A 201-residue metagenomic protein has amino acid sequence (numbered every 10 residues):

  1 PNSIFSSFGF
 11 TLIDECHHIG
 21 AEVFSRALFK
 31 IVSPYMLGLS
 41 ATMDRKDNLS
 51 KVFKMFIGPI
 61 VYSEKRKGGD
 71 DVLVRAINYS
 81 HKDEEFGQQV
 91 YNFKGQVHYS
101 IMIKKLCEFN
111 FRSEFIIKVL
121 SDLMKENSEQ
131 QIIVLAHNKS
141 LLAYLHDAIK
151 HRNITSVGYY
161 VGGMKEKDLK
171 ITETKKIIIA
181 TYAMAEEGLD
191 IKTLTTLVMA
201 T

Functional and structural regions predicted by a protein language model:
N2-S6, L28-S33, D47, G68 (+3 more regions): Conserved catalytic network of the ASCE P-loop NTPase/AAA+ motor domain
S6-Y79: Post-DEXD/H (motif II) to motif III coupling segment of the RecA-like Helicase ATP-binding lobe
T42, V157-G158, G162-T201: Conserved RecA-like P-loop NTPase helicase motor core
R75-I103: Short, basic/glycine-rich phosphate-binding loops at helix/coil junctions that contact nucleotide phosphates
N92-H137, Y144-D147: Conserved interdomain hinge at the start of the Helicase C-terminal
Q131-I133, L145-K167: Conserved RecA-like helicase motor-core motifs
A136-K139, T181-Y182: Helix N-cap/beta->alpha junction signal
